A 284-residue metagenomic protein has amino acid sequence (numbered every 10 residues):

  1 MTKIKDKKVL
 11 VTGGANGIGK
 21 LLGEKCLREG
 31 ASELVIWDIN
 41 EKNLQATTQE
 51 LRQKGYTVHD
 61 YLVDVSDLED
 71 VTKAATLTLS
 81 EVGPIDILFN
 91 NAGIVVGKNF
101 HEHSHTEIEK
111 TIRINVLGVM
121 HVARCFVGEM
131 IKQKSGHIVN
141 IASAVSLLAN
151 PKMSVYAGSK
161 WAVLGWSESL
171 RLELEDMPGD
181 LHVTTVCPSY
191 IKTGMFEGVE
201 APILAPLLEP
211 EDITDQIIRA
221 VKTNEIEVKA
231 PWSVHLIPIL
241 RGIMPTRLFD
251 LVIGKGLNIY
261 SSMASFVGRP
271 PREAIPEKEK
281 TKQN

Functional and structural regions predicted by a protein language model:
T2-V35: Canonical Rossmann dinucleotide-binding motif of NAD(H)/NADP(H)-dependent dehydrogenases/reductases, specifically
A31-T47: Conserved glycine-rich Rossmann-like NAD(P)H-binding loop of the short-chain dehydrogenase/reductase
E41-K42, L62-K73, H105: The beta1-alpha1 cofactor-binding region of Rossmann-like NAD(H)/NADP(H)-dependent oxidoreductases
N99-F100, S104-K110: Substrate-binding pocket helix/loop in short-chain dehydrogenase/reductase
A123, S159: Active-site helix of classical SDR
S143: Residue(s) in the substrate-gating loop at a strand-loop-helix junction that position the organic substrate next
E173-L236: SDR active-site lid
